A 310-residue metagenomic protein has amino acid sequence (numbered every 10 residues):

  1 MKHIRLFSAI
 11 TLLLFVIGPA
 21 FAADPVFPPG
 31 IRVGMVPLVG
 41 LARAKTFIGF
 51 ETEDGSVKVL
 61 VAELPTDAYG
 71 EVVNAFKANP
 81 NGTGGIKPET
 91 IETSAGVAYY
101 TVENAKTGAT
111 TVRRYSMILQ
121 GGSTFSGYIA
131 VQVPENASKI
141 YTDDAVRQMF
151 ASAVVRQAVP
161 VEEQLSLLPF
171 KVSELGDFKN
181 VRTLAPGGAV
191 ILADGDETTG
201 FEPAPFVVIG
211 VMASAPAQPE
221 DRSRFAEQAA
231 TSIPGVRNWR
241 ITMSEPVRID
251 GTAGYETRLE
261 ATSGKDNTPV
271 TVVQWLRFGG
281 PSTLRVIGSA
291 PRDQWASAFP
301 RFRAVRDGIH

Functional and structural regions predicted by a protein language model:
K2-L6, A20-Y255, E260-T271, R277-H310: N-terminal targeting sequences that direct proteins away from the cytosol to non-cytosolic compartments
S8-G18: Bacterial N-terminal signal peptides
